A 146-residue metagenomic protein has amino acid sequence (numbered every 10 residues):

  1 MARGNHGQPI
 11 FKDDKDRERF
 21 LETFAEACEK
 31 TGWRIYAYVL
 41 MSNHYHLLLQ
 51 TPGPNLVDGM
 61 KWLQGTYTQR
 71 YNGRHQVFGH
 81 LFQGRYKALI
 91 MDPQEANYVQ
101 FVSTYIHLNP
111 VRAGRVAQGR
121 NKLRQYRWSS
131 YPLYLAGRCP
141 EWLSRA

Functional and structural regions predicted by a protein language model:
M1-M41, Q50-A146: Short Pro-Cys-Gly-centered "Cys-loop" motif that presents a nucleophilic cysteine in a tight turn
H46-L48: N-terminal functional module of multi-domain proteins
